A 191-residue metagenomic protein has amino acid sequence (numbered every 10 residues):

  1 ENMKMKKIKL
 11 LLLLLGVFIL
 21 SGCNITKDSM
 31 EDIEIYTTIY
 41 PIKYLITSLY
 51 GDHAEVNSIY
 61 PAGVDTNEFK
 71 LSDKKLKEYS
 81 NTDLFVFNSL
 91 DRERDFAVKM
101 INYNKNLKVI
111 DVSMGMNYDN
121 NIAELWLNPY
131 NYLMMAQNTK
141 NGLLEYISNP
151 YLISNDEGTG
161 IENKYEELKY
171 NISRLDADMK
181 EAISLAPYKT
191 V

Functional and structural regions predicted by a protein language model:
E1-N2: Asparagine-rich low-complexity intrinsically disordered tracts
M5-T26: Sec-dependent N-terminal signal peptides of Gram-positive bacterial secreted proteins and lipoproteins
C23-V191: Extracytoplasmic metal-acquisition and chelation regions
